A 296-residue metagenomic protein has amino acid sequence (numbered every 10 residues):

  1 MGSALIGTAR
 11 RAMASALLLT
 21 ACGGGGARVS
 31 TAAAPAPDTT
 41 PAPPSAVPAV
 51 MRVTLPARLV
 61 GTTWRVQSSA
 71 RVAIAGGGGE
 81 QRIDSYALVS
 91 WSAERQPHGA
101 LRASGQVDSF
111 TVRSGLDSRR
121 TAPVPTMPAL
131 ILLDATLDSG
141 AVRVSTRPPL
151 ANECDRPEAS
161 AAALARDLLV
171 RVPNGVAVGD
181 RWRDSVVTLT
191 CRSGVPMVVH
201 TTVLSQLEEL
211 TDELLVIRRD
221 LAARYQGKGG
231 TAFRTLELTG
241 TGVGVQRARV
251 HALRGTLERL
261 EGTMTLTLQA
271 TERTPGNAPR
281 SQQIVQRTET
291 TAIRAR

Functional and structural regions predicted by a protein language model:
M1-M13: Bacterial N-terminal signal peptides that target proteins for export
R11-A21: Bacterial N-terminal signal peptides
G23-G26: Bacterial signal peptide processing site
V29-R296: Signature of exported/secreted
